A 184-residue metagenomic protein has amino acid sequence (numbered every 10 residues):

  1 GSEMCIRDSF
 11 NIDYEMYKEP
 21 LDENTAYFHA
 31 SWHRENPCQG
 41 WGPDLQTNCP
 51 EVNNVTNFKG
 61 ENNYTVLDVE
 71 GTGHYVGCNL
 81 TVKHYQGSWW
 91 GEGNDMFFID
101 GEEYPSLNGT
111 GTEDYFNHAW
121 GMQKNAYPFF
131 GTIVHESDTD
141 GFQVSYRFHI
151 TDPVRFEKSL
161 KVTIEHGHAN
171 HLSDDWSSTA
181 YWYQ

Functional and structural regions predicted by a protein language model:
G1-I6: Short, small-residue-biased leader/transition segments that mark boundaries at the very start of proteins
R7-G93, F98, N170-Q184: Solvent-exposed, flexible loop/coil segments flanking beta-strands in beta-rich domains
W90-Q184: Extended, compositionally biased non-globular segments
